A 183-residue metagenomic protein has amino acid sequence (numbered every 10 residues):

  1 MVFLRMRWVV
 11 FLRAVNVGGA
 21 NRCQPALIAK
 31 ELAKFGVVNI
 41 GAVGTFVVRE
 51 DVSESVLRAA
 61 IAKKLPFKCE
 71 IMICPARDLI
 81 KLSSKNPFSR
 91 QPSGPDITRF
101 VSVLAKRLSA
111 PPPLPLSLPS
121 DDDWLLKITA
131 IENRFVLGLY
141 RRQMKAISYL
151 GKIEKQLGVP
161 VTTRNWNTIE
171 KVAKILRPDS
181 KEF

Functional and structural regions predicted by a protein language model:
M1-R5: Short, Lys/Arg-enriched N-terminal segments with co-localized hydrophobic residues within the first ~10-30 amino acids
M6-V43, V47-F183: Surface-exposed, charge/polar-rich loops and edge strands
